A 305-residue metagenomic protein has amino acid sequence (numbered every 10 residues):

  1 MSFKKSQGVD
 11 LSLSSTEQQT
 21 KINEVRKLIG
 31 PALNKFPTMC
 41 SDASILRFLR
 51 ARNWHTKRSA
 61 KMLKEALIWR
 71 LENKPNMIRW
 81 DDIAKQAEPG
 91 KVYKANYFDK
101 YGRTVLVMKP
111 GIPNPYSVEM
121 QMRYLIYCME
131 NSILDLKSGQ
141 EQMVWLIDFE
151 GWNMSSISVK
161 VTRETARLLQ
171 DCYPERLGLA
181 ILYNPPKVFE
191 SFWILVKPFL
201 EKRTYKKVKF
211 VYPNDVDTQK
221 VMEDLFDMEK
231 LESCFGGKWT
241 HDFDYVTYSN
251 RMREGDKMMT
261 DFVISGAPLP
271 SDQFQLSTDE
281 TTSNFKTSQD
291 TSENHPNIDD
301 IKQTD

Functional and structural regions predicted by a protein language model:
M1-D305: Basic, amphipathic alpha-helical/coil surface patches used to engage anionic, phosphate-bearing ligands and membranes
